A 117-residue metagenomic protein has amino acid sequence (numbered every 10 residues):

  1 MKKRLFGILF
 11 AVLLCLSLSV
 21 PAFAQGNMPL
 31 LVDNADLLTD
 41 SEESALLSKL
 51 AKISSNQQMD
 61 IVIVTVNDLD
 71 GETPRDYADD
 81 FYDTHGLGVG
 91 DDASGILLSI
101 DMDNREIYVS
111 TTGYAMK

Functional and structural regions predicted by a protein language model:
R4-A24: Sec-dependent N-terminal signal peptides of Gram-positive bacterial secreted proteins and lipoproteins
F23-K117: Folded, non-transmembrane soluble domains that reside on the lumenal/extracytoplasmic side of membranes
